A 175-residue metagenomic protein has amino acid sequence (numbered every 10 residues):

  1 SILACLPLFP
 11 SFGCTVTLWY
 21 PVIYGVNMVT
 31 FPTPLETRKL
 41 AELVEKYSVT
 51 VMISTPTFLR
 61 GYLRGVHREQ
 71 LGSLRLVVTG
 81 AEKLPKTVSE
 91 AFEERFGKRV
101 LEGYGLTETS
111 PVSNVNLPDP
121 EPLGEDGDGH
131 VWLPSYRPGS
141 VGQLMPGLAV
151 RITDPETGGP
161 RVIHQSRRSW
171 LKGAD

Functional and structural regions predicted by a protein language model:
S1, F9-T50, G65: Conserved AMP-binding/adenylation subdomain of ANL enzymes
S1-A4, S169-W170: Short, well-ordered beta-strand segments
L6-P10, E156, A174-D175: AMP-binding (ANL) adenylation modules
T15, P56-L59: Membrane-embedded alpha-helices of multi-pass transport/permease systems
V26, V49-S54, L63-Y136, A149 (+1 more regions): Gly/Ser/Thr-rich phosphate-binding loop
L35-R38, R60, L84-P85: Short acidic loop-to-helix transition motifs that present clustered carboxylates
T55-P56, D175: Beta->alpha turn/N-cap motifs
L144-K172: Conserved beta-loop-beta connector loops within the AMP-binding
